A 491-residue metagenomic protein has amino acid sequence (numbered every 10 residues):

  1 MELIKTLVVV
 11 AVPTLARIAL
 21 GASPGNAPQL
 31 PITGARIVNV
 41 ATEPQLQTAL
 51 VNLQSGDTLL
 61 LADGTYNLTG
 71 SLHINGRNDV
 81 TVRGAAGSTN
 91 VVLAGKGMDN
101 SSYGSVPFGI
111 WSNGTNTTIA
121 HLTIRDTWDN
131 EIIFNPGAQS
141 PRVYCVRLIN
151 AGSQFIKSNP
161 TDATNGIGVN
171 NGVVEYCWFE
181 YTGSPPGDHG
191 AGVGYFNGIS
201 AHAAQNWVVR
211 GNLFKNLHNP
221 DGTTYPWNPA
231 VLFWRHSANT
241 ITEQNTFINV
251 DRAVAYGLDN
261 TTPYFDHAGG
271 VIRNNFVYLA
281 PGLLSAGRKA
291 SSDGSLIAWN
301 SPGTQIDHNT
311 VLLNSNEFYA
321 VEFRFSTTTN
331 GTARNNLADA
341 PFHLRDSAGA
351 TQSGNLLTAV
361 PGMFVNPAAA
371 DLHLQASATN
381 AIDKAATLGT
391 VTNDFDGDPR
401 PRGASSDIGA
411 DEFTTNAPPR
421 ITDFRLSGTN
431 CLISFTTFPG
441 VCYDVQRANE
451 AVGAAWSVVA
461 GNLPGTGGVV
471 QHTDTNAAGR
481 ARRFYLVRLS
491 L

Functional and structural regions predicted by a protein language model:
G25-N67, D396, D407: Acidic Gly/Asp/Thr-rich repetitive segments characteristic of extracellular carbohydrate-active and adhesion proteins
N39-P44, L60-D63, L68-T69, G76-W128 (+3 more regions): Right-handed parallel beta-helix/beta-spiral solenoid domain characteristic of secreted/periplasmic
A62, N75, R83-A85, A94 (+24 more regions): Feature marks extracellular polysaccharide-active and adherence modules
T69, K96, D126-W128, I149-I156 (+14 more regions): Surface-exposed loop/turn segments connecting beta-strands in extracellular beta-rich domains
S71, G95-W111, D126-N135, N150-V169 (+5 more regions): Extracellular beta-strand/beta-solenoid scaffold signature
I241-D251, G257-H373: Predominantly extracellular beta-rich ligand-binding scaffolds that present long acidic/polar faces for carbohydrate
L357-E412: C-terminal accessory segments
T415-L491: Short, composition-biased motifs enriched in small/polar/acidic residues
